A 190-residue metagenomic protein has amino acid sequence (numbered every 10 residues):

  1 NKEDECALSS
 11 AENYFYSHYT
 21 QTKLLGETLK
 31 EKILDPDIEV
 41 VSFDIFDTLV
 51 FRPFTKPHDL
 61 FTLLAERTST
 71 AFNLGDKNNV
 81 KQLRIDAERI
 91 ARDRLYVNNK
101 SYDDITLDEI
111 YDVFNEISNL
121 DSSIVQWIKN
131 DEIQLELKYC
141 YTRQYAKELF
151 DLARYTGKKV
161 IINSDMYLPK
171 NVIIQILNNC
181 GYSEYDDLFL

Functional and structural regions predicted by a protein language model:
E3-L8, E12, Y16-D37, I173-L190: Asp-based, Mg2+/Mn2+-dependent phosphohydrolase catalytic module
L34-F54: Asp-based phosphoryl-transfer active-site loop
L49-F51, T142, L168-N171: Flexible loop/turn segments at secondary-structure boundaries
K56-N98: Conserved phosphoryl-transfer catalytic core
S69-A87, N115-E132, G181-L190: Short, surface-exposed acidic
K100-I105, D112, E116-I162: Short, acidic loop-to-helix structural element flanking the phosphoryl-transfer center in phosphate-processing enzymes
S118-N119, R154-I161, M166-L190: Substrate-recognition/cap helix-loop segment adjacent to the acidic, metal-dependent catalytic center of Asp-based
